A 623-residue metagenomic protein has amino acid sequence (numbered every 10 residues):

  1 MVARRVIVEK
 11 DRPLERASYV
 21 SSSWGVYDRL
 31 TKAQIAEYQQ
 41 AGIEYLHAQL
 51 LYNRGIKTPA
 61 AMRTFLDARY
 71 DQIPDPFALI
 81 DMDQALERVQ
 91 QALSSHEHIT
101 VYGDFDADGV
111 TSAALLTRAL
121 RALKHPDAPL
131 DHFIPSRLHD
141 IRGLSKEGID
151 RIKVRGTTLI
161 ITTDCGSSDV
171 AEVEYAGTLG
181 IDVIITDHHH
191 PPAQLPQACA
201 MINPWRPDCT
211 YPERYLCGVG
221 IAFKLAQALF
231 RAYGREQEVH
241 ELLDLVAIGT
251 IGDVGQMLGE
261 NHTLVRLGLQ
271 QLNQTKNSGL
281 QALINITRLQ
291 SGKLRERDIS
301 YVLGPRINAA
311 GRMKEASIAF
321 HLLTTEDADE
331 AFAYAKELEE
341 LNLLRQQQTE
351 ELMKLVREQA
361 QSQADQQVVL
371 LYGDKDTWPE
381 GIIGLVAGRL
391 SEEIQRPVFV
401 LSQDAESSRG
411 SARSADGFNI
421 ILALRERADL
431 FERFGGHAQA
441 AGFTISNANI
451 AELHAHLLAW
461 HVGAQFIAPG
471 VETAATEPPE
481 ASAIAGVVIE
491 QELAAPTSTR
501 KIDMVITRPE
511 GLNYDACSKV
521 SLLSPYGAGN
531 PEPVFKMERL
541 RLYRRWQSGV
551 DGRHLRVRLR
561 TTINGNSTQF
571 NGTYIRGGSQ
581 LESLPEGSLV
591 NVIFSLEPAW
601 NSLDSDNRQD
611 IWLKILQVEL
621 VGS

Functional and structural regions predicted by a protein language model:
M1-A41: Extreme N-terminal flexible tails
Y27-K32, A36-L159, L179, R231-E472 (+1 more regions): Hydrophobic helix-and-loop "lid/oligomerization" segment in the mid-to-C-terminal part of catalytic domains
L115, P196-G234, V239-I251: Short alpha-helices
H139-D140, D169, H189-Q194, D208-T210 (+2 more regions): Short gly/pro/ser/thr-enriched loop/turn and capping motifs at secondary-structure boundaries
M504-F570: Accessory interdomain/linker segments of ATP-dependent helicases and helicase-like nucleic-acid enzymes that mediate
F570-G578: A beta-strand/beta-hairpin structural motif
G578-I593: Short nucleic-acid-contacting surface segments enriched for D/E, G, S/T with interspersed K/R
L603-S623: OB-fold/S1-family single-stranded nucleic acid-binding modules
